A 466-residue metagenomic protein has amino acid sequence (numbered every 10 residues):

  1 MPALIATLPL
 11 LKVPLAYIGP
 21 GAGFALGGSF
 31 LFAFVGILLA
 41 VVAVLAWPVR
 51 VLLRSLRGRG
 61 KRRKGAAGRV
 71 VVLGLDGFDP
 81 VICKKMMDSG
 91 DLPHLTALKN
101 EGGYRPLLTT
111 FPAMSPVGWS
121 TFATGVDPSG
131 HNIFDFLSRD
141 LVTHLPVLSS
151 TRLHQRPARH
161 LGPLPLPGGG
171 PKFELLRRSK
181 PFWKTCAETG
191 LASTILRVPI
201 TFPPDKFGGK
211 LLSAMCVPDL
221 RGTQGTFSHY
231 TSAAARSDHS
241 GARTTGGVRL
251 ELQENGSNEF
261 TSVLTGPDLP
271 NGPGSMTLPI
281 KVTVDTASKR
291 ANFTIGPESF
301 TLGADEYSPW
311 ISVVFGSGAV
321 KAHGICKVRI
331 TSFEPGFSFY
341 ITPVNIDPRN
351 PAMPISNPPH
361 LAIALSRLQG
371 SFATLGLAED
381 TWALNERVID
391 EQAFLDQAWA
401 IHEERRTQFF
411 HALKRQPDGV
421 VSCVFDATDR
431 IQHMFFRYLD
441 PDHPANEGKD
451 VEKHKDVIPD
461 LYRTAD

Functional and structural regions predicted by a protein language model:
M1-A16: N-terminal secretory/membrane targeting signals
I18-V41: Hydrophobic alpha-helical membrane-interaction elements
A40-L56: Membrane-spanning helices that line or support transport/gating and their immediate boundary helices in channels
S55-Y104, A113, R463: Active-site-proximal N-terminal segment of extracellular/periplasmic enzymes that hydrolyze or transfer
D76, L98, F122, C186 (+1 more regions): A residue-level signal for conserved active-site and pocket-lining positions in enzyme catalytic cores
K84-I133, L137, T194: Short, structured active-site-proximal loop/turn typified by the sulfatase FGly-forming signature C/S-X-P-X-R
V126-K449: His/Asp/Glu-rich, glycine-adjacent segments that coordinate divalent cations and/or stabilize oxyanion chemistry on
D460-D466: Metal-dependent active-site segment of extracytoplasmic phospho-/sulfohydrolases and closely related
